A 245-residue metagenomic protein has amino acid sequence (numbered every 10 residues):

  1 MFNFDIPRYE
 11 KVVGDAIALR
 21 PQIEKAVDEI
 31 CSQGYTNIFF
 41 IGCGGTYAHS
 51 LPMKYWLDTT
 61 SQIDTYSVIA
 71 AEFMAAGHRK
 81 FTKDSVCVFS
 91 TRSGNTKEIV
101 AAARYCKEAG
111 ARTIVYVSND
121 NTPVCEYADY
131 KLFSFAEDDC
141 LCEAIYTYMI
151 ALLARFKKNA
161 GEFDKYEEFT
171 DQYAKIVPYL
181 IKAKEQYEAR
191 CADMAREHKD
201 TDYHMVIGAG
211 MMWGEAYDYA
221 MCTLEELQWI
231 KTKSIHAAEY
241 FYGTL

Functional and structural regions predicted by a protein language model:
F2-N37, D138-L141, A154-A237: Active-site phosphate/pyrophosphate-binding segments
V27-C31, A75-T82, T244-L245: Short amphipathic alpha-helix with an adjacent loop that forms part of the alpha/beta core around
T36-E162, Y166: Glycine-rich phosphate-binding loops that contact phosphosugars or nucleotide phosphates
E72-G77, K233-Y242: Long, charged, glycine-rich C-terminal linkers/tails
E215, Y242-T244: Short active-site-adjacent structural elements
